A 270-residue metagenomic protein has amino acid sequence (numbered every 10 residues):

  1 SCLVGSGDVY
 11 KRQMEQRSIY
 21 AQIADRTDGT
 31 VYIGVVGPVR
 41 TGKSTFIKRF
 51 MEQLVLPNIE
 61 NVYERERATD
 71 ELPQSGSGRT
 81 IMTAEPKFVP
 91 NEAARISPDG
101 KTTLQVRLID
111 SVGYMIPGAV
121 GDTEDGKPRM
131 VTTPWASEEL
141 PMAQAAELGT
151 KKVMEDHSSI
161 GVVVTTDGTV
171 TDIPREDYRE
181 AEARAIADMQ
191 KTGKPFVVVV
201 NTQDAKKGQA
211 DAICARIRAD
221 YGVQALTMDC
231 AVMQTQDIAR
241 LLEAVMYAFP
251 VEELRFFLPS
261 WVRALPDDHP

Functional and structural regions predicted by a protein language model:
C2-Y10: Short, small-residue-biased leader/transition segments that mark boundaries at the very start of proteins
L3-V4, R26-G29, K101-T103, E155-S158 (+1 more regions): Short loop/turn elements that form and flank the Walker-type P-loop nucleotide-binding site in RecA-like NTPase cores
V9, F50-Q53, D122-D125, I213-A215 (+1 more regions): Short secondary-structure boundary/capping segments
M14-T132: Conserved G1/Walker A P-loop phosphate-binding module
V112-I116, D167-V170, Q203-K206, A231-Q234: Conserved nucleotide-binding/hydrolysis micro-motifs of P-loop NTPases
K127-V223: Conserved C-terminal guanine-recognition region of P-loop GTPase G domains, centered on the G4
T192-F196, T202-R263: Canonical P-loop GTPase G-domain recognition
A264-P270: C-terminal helicase lobe and adjacent C-terminal extensions/tails of nucleic-acid helicase motors
